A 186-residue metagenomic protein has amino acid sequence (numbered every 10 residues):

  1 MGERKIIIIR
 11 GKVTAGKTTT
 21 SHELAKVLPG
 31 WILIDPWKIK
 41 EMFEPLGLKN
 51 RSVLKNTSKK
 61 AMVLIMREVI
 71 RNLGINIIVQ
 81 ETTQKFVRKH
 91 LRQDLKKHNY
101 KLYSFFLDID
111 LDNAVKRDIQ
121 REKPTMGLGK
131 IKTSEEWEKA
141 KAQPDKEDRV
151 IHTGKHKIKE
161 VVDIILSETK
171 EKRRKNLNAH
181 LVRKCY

Functional and structural regions predicted by a protein language model:
G2-I6, G74-I75: Pre-Walker A (Motif I) flank of P-loop NTPase domains
I9: Hydrophobic anchor at the beta1->P-loop junction of P-loop NTPases
V13: The conserved Walker
G16: Conserved glycine(s) of the Walker
T19-V69: Conserved substrate/cofactor phosphate-moiety recognition/catalytic segment in nucleotide-dependent phosphotransferases
T57-L102: Glycine-rich phosphate-binding loop used to anchor ATP phosphates in small-molecule kinases, encompassing both
E81, H98-D118: Conserved phosphate-donor/acceptor-positioning beta-strand/loop module used by diverse small-molecule
Q120-I164, E171-Y186: Small-molecule kinase domains that catalyze NTP-dependent phosphoryl transfer to phosphate-bearing small molecules
